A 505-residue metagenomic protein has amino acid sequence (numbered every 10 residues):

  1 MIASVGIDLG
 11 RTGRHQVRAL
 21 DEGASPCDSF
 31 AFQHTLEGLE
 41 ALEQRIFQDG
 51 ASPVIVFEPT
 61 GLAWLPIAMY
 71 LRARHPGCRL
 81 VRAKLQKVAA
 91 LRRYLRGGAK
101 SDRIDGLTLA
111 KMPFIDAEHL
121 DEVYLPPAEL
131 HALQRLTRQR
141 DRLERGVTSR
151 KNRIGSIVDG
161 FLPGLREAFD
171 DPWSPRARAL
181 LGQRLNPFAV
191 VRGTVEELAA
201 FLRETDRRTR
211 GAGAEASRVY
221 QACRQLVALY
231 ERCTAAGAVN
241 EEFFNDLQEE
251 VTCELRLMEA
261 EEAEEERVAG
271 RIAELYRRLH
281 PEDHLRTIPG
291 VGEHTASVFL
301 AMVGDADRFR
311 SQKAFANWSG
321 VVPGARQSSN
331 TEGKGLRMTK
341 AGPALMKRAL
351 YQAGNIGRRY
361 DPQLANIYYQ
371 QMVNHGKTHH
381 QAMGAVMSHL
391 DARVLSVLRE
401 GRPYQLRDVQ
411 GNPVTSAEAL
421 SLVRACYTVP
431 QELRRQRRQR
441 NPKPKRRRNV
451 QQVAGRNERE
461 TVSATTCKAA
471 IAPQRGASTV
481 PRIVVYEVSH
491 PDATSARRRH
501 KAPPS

Functional and structural regions predicted by a protein language model:
M1-S505: A detector of single, family-specific signature residues that are central to catalytic or substrate-handling motifs
